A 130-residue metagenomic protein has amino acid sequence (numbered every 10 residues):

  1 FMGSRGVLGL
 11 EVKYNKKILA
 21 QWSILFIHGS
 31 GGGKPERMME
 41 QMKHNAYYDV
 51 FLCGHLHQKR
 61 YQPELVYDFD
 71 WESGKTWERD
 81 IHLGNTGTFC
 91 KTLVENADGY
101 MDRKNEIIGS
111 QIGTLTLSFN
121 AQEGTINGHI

Functional and structural regions predicted by a protein language model:
F1-I130: Extended recognition/assembly regions associated with phosphoester-bond processing machinery
